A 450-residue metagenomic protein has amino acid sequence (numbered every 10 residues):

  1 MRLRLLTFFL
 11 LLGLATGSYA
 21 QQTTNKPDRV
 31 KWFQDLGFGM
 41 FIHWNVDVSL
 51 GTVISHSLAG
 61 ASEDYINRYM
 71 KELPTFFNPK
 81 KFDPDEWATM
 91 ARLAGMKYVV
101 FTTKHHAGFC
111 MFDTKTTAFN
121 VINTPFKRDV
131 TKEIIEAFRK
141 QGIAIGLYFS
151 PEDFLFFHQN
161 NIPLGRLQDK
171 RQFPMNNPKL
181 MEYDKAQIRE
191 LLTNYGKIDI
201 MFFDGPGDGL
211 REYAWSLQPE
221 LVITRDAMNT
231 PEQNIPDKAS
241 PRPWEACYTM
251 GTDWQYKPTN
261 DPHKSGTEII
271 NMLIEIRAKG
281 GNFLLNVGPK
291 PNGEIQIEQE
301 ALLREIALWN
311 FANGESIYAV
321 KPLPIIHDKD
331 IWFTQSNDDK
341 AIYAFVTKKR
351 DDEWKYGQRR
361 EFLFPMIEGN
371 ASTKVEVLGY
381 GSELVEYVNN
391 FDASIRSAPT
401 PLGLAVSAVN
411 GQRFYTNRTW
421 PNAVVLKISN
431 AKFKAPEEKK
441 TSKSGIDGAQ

Functional and structural regions predicted by a protein language model:
M1-L6: Bacterial N-terminal signal peptides that target proteins for export
T7-G17: Bacterial N-terminal signal peptides
Q21-Q450: Mature catalytic domains of secreted/periplasmic carbohydrate-active enzymes
